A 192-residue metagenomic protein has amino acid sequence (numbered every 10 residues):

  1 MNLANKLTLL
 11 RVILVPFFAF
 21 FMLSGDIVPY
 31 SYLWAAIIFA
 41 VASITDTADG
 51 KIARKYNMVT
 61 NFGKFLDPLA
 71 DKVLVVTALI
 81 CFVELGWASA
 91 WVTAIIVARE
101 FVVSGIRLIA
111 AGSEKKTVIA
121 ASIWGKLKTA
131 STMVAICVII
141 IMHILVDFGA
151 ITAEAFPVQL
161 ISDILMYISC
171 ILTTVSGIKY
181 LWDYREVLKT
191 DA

Functional and structural regions predicted by a protein language model:
M1-A192: Alpha-helical transmembrane bundles and membrane-interface segments of multipass inner-membrane proteins
